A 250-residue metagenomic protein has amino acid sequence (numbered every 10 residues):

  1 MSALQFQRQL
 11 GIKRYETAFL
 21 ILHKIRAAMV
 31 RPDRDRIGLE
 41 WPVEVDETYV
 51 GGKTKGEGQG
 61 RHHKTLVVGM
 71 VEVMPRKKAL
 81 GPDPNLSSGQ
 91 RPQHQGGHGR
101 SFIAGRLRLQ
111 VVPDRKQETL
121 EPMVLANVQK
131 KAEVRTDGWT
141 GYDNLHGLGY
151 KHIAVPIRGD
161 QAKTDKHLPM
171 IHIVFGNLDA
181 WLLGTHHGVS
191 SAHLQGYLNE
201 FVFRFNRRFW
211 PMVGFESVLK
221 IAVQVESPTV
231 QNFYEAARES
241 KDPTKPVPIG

Functional and structural regions predicted by a protein language model:
M1-G250: Residue-level recognition of single "structural anchor" positions that define or cap local secondary structure
